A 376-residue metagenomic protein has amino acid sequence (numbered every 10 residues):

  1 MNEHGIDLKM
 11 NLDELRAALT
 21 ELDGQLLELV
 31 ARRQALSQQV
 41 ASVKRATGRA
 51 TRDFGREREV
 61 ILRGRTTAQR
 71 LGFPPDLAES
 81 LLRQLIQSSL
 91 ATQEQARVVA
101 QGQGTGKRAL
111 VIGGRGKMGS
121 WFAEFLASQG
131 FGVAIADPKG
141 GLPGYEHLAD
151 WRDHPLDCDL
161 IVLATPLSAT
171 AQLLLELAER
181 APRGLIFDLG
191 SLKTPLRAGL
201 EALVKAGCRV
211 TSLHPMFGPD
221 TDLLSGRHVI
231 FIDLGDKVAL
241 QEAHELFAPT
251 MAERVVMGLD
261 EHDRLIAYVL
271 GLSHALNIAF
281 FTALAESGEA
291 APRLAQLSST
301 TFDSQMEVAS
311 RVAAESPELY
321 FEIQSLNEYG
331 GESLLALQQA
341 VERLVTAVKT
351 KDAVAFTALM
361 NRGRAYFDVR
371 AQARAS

Functional and structural regions predicted by a protein language model:
N2-Q103, K107, E124: Extended, charge-rich alpha-helical interface modules
A109-G113: Conserved N-terminal Rossmann-fold NAD(P)-binding element of oxidoreductases
K117-M118: Hydrophobic/small residue at the entry helix of a nucleotide-binding pocket
A127-Y145: NAD(P)-binding Rossmann-fold cofactor-contacting core
W151-L156, L160-L203: Rossmann-fold NAD(P) dinucleotide-binding segment
L192-L196, L200-E253, M257: Rossmann-fold dinucleotide-binding core
H228-S310: Internal alpha-helical scaffold of NAD(P)-dependent oxidoreductase catalytic cores
R293-F367: Interdomain hinge/lid region at the active-site interface of Rossmann-like NAD(P)-dependent oxidoreductases
